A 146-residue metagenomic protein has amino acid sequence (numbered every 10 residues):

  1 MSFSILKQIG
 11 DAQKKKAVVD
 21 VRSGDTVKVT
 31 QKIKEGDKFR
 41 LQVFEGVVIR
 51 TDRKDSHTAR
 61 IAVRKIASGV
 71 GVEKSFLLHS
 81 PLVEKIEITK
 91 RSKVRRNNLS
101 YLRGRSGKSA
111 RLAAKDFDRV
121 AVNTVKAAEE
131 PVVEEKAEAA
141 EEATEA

Functional and structural regions predicted by a protein language model:
S2-P131: Structured, basic alpha/beta domains of bacterial-type, RNA-associated proteins
T124-A146: D/E-rich low-complexity acidic segments and tails
